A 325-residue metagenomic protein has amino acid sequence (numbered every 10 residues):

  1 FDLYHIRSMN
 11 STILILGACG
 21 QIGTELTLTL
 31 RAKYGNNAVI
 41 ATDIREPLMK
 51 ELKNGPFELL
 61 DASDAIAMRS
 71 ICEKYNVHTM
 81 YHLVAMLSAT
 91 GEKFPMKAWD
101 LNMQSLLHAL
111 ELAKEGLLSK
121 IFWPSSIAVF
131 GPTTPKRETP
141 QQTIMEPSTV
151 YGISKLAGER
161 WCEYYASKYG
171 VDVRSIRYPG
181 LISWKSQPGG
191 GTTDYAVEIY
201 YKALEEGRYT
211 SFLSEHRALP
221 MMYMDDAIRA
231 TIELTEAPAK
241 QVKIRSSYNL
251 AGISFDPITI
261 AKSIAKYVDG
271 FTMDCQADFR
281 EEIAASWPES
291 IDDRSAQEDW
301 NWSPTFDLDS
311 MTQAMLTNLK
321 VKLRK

Functional and structural regions predicted by a protein language model:
I13-K33: N-terminal Rossmann NAD(P)H-binding glycine-rich loop of SDR-like oxidoreductase domains
A62-L101: NAD(P)H-binding glycine-rich loop region in Rossmannoid oxidoreductase-like domains and their noncatalytic homologs
L107-V150: Conserved Rossmann-fold NAD(P)-dependent oxidoreductase catalytic core, especially the SDR/UDP-sugar
S126, E159-K185: Conserved beta-loop-beta element that borders a ligand/cofactor-binding pocket
F130-G131, E146-V150, R174-D194: Flexible, glycine-rich beta-alpha linker
S154: Active-site helix of classical SDR
R177-P188, E198-M222, D226: A conserved pocket-lining segment of Rossmann-fold NAD(P)-dependent short-chain dehydrogenase/reductase
F212-S214, P220-K325: C-terminal substrate-binding subdomain of Rossmann-fold SDR/epimerase-dehydratase oxidoreductases
